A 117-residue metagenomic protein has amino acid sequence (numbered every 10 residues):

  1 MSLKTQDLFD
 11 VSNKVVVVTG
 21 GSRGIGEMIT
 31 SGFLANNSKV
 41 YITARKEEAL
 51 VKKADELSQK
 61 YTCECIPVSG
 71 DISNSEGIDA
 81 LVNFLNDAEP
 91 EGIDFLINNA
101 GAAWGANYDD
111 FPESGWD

Functional and structural regions predicted by a protein language model:
M1-V17: Flexible N-terminal pre-Rossmann segment of NAD(P)-dependent oxidoreductases
V15, S22-G24: Conserved glycine-rich cofactor-binding loop
F33: Aromatic pocket-lining residues of Rossmann-like dinucleotide-binding sites
N36-K53: Conserved glycine-rich Rossmann-like NAD(P)H-binding loop of the short-chain dehydrogenase/reductase
E47-E48, S69-L81, E113: The beta1-alpha1 cofactor-binding region of Rossmann-like NAD(H)/NADP(H)-dependent oxidoreductases
D94-F95: Conserved catalytic-site loops of classical short-chain dehydrogenases/reductases
N99-W104: Conserved NAD(P)H cofactor-binding loop of Rossmann-fold oxidoreductase domains
N107-Y108, P112-D117: Substrate-binding pocket helix/loop in short-chain dehydrogenase/reductase
